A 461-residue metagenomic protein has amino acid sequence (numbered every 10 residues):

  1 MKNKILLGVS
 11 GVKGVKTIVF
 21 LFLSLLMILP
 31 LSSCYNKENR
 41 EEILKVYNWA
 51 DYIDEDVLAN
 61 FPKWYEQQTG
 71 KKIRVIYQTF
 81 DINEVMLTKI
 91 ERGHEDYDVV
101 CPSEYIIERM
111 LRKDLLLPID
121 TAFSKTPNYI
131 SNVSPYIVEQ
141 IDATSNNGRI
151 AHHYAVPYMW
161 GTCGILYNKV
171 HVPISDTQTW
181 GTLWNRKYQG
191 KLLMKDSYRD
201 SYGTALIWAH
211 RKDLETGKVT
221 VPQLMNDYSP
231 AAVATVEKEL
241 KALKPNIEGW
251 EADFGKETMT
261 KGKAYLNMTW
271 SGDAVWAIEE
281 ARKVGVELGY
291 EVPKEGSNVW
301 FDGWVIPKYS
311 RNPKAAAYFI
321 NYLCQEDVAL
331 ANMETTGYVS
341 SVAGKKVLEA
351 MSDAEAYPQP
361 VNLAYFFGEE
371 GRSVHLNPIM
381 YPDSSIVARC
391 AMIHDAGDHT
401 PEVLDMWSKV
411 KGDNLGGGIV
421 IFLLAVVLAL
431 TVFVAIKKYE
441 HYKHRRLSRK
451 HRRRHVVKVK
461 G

Functional and structural regions predicted by a protein language model:
N3-V19: Bacterial N-terminal signal peptides that target proteins for export
L21-P30: Bacterial N-terminal signal peptides
Y35-K113, G412-G418: Early extracytoplasmic/lumenal segment of secretory-pathway proteins
Y47, Y52-E55, L111-K263: Extracytoplasmic ligand-binding site segments that recognize negatively charged/polar headgroups
A59, D81-P118, N128-A151, V275-A281: Pocket-flanking alpha-helical
P245-Y309, A350: Extracytoplasmic/periplasmic substrate-binding proteins
P307-V387: Mature extracytoplasmic/periplasmic domains
V374-G461: Conserved C-terminal helix/tail region of periplasmic/extracytoplasmic solute-binding proteins
